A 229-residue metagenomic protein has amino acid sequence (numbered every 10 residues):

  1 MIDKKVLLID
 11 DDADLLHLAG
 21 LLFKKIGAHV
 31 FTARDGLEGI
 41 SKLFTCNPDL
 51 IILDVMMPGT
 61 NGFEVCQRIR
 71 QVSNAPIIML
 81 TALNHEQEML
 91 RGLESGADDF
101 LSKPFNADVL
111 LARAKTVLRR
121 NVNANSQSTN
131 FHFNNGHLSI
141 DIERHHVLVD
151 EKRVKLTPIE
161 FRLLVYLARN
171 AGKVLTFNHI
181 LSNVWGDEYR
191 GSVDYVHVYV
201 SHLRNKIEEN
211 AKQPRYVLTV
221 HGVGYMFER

Functional and structural regions predicted by a protein language model:
K4-K5, T116-V174, N178: Short, Lys/Arg-enriched segments at the junction into DNA-binding effector domains of transcriptional regulators
D10, D54, T81: Active-site residues of response regulator receiver
H17-K25: Charged docking surfaces used in two-component/phosphorelay signaling
G27-R34, K42: Short hydrophobic/Thr-rich beta-strand motif most characteristic of the beta2 strand and flanking loop of CheY-like
D35-E38, N61-E64: Acidic catalytic/metal-coordinating carboxylates
C46-I52: Active-site beta3 strand of CheY-like receiver
Q67, Q71, P76-N134: Basic, amphipathic DNA-recognition helix from helix-turn-helix-like DNA-binding domains
N106-R119, K155-V165, F177, R190-N210 (+1 more regions): DNA-recognition element of transcription regulators
